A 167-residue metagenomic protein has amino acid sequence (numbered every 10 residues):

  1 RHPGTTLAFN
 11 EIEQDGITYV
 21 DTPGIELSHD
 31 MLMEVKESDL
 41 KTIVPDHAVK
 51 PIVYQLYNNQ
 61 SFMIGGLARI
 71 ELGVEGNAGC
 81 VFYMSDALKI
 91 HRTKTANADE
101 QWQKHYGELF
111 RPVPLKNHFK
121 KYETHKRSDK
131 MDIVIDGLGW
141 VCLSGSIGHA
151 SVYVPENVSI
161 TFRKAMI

Functional and structural regions predicted by a protein language model:
R1-I167: Helix-rich effector regions associated with P-loop NTPase G domains
